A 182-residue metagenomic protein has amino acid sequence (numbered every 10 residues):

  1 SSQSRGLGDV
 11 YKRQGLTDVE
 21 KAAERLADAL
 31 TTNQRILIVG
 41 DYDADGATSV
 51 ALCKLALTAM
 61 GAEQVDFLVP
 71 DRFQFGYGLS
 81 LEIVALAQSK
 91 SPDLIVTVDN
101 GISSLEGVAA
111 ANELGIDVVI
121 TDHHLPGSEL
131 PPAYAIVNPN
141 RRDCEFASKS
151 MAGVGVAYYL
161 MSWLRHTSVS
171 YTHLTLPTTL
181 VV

Functional and structural regions predicted by a protein language model:
S1, D43-T48, A147-G155: Short, conserved micro-motifs enriched in small and acidic residues
S1-Y11, H173-V182: Single conserved hydrophobic/aromatic residue that forms the stacking wall/gate of nucleotide- or nucleobase-binding
G6, G78, G101, G153-G155: Glycine-centered small-residue hotspots that permit tight backbone geometry or close packing
Y11, K54, Y158-M161: Conserved protein kinase catalytic domain
T17-E129, I136-V137: N-terminal small/polar loop signature for handling phosphorylated ligands or for N-terminal nucleophile
Q34, L130-L174: A structured phosphate/pyrophosphate-recognition subdomain
